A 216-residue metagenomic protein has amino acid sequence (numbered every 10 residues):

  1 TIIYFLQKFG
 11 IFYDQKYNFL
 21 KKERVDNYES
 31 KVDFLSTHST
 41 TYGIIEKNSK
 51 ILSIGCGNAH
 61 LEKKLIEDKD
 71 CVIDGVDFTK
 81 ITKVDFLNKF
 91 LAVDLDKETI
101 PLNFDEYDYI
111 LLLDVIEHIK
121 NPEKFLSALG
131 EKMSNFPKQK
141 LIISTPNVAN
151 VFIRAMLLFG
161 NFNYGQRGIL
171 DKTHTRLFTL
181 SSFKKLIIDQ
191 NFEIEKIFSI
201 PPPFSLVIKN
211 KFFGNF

Functional and structural regions predicted by a protein language model:
T1-D105, Y109, E123-L126, S181 (+1 more regions): Conserved N-terminal segment of class I S-adenosyl-L-methionine
Y109-N121: A short SAM/SAH-binding and catalytic strip from SAM-dependent methyltransferases
K120-K124, I153: Short N-terminal helix/helix-N-cap motif within the alpha/beta-hydrolase-1
E123-Q139: A short glycine-rich, Lys/Arg-flanked "PGG" loop and its adjoining helix->strand segment in the class I
P137-N147: Conserved beta-strand signature within the Rossmann-like core of class I S-adenosyl-L-methionine
P146-V148, S199-I200: Histidine-centered beta-alpha loop that forms part of the nucleotide-sugar donor binding/catalytic region in diverse
G165-S182: Acceptor-substrate binding/catalytic loop of class I
S182-I200: A SAM-dependent methyltransferase catalytic signature shared across enzymes that methylate proteins
